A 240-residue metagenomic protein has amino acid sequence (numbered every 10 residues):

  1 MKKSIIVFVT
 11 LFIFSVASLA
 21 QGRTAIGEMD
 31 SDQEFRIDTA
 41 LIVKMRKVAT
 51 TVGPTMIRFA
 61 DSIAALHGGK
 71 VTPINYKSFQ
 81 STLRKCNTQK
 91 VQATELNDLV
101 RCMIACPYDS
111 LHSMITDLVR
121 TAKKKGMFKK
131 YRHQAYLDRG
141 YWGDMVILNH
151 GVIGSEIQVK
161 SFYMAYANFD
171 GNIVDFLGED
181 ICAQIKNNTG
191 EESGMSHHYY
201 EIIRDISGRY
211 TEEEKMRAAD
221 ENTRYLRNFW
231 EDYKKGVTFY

Functional and structural regions predicted by a protein language model:
M1-S4, G22: Nuclease-adjacent, charged terminal/linker segments that flank catalytic cores
K2-K3, K77, K85, K130: A general lysine-centric signal
S4-F14: Sec-dependent N-terminal signal peptides
F12, T55-L66, M114-T121: Generic, well-ordered alpha-helical scaffold segments in large soluble proteins
F14, T39, K77-S78, H197 (+2 more regions): Helix-centric, low-specificity signal for extended rod-like, repetitive segments
V16-A20: Sec/Tat signal peptide C-region and signal peptidase I cleavage site
G22-C86: Intrinsically disordered, low-complexity polar/charged tails and linkers
C86-Y240: Long beta-strand-rich cores associated with HINT superfamily self-processing modules
